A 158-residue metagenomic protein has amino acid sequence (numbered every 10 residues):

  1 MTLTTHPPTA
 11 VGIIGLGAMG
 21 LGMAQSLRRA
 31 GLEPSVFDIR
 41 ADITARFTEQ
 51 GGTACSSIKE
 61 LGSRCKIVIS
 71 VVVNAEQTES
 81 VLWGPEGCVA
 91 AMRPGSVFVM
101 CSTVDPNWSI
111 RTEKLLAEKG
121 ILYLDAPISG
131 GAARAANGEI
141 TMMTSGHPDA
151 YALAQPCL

Functional and structural regions predicted by a protein language model:
M1-V71, S96, A132-A135: NAD(P)+-binding Rossmann beta1-loop-alpha1 motif at the extreme N-terminus of oxidoreductases
V11, T103-L158: Rossmann-fold dinucleotide-binding core
M23, I43, S57, Q77 (+3 more regions): Hydrophobic alpha-helical segments typical of transmembrane helices and their membrane-interface/capping positions
A24-S26, T48, S80-W83, I110-E113 (+1 more regions): Short amphipathic alpha-helical segments
F37, V71, S102, T144-S145: Active-site-adjacent beta-strand anchor residues
R40, N74, H147: A generic "binding-loop/recognition-motif" signal
I58-Y123: Rossmann-fold NAD(P) dinucleotide-binding segment
